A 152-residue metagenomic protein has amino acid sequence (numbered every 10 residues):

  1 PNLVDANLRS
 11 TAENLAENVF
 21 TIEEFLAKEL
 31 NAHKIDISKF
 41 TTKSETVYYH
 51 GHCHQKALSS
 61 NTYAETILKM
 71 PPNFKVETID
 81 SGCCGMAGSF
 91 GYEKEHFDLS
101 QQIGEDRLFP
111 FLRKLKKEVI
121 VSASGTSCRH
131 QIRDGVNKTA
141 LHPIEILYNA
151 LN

Functional and structural regions predicted by a protein language model:
P1-N152: Iron-sulfur cluster-binding electron-transfer modules in prokaryotic oxidoreductases
